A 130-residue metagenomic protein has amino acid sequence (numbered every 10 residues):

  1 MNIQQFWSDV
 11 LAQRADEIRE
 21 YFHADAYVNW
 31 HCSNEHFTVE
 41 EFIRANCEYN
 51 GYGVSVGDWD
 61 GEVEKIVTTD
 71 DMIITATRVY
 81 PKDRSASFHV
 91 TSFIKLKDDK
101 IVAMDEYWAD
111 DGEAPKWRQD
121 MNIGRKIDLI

Functional and structural regions predicted by a protein language model:
M1-D25: Short acidic-aromatic low-complexity motifs
Q5-S8, E20, R44-G51, Q119: Charged/polar, solvent-exposed surface patches and flexible loops
W7, N29-W30, W108: Tryptophan-centered motif/residue detector
D16, A24-T69: A solvent-exposed, acidic/Ser-Thr-rich amphipathic alpha-helical stretch
C47-I130: A beta-strand edge to alpha-helix "cap/lid" segment located at domain peripheries
